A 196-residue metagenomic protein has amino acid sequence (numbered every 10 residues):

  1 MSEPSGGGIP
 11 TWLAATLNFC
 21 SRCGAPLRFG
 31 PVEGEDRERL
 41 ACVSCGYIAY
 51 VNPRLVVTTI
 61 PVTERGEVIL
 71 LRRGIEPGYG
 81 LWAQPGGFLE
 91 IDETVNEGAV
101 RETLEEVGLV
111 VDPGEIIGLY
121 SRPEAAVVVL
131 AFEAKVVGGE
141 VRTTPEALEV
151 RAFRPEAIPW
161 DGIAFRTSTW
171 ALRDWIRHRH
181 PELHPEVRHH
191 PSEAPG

Functional and structural regions predicted by a protein language model:
M1-L17, W175-P181, R188-G196: A broadly conserved sequence feature marking short terminus-proximal activation segments in nucleic acid-centric
G6-G7, V62-E105: Conserved Nudix-box catalytic region and its N-terminal flanking loop in Nudix hydrolases and closely related
I9-T59: Acidic, metal-coordinating catalytic segment for phosphate/diphosphate chemistry, firing primarily on the Nudix
R22, A41, I69-L70, A83 (+3 more regions): Conserved beta-strand segments that form the floor/walls of ligand-binding pockets within enzyme and binding domains
R37, N52-V56, T63, P77-Y79 (+2 more regions): Short connector loops at helix/strand junctions that flank enzyme active sites, especially segments positioning acidic
T58, E67, E149: Conserved beta-strand and immediately adjacent loop positions that scaffold enzyme active sites
P61-V62, L70, A134, A152: Conserved hydrophobic "DFG−1" position in protein kinase catalytic cores
L89-D174, H178-V187, A194-G196: Unchanged
